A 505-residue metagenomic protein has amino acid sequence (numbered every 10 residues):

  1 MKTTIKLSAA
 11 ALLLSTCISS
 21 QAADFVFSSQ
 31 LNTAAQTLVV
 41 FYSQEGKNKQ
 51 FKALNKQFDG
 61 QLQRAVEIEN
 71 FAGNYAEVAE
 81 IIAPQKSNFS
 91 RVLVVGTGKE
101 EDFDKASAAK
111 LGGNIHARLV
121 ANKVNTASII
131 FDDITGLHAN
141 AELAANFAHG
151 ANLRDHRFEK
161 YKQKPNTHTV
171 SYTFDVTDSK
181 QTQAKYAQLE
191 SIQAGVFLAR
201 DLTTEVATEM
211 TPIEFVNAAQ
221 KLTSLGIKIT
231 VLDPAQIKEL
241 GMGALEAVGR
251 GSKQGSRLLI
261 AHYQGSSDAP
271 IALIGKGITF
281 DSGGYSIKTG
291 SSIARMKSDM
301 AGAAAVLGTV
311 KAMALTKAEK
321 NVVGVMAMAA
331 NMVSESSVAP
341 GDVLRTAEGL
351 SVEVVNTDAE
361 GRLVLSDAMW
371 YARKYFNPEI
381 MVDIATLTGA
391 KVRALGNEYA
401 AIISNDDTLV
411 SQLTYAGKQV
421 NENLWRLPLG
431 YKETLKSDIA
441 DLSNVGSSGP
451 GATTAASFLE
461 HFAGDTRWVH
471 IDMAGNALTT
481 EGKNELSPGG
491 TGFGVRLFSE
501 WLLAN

Functional and structural regions predicted by a protein language model:
M1-A22: Gram-negative bacterial Sec-dependent N-terminal signal peptides
K2-T3, L7, D104, A187 (+9 more regions): Residues at the start of alpha-helices and the adjacent loop-to-helix junctions
T3, A10, F27, A83 (+5 more regions): Generic detector of short alpha-helix boundary/capping microenvironments and adjacent low-complexity segments
S15, L31-N32, L315: Generic structural signal for beta-strand residues in well-ordered domains
Q21-P270, I274-G277: Short amphipathic alpha-helical segment within the helicase RecA-like ATPase core that mediates nucleic-acid
V216-N505: A generic structural signal for tightly packed, nonpolar segments enriched in small/aliphatic residues
